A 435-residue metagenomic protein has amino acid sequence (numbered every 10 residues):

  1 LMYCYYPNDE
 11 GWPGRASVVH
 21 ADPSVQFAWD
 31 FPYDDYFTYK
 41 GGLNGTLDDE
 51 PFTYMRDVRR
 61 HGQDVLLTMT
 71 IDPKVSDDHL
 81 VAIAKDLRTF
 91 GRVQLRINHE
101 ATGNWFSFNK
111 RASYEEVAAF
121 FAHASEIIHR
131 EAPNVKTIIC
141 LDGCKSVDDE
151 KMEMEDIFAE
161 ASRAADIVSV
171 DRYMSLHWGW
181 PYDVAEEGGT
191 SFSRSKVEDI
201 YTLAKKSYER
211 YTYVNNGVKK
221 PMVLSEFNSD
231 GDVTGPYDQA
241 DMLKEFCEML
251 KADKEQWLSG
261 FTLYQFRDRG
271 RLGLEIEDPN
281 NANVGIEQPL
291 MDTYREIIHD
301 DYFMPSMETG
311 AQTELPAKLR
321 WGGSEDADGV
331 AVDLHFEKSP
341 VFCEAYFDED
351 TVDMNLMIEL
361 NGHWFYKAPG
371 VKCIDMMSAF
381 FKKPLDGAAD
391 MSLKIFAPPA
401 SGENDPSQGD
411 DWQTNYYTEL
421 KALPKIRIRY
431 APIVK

Functional and structural regions predicted by a protein language model:
L1-T89, M249, F266-R269: N-terminal carbohydrate-binding/catalytic regions of secreted carbohydrate-active enzymes
D34, Y173-V233: Glycoside hydrolase catalytic-domain groove-lining segments
G42-Y54, D78-K85, V147-E160, D199-Y213 (+1 more regions): Alpha-helical scaffolding within the catalytic cores of extracellular/periplasmic polymer-degrading hydrolases
L67-M69, F106, L176, Y211-K244 (+1 more regions): Active-site clefts of carbohydrate-active enzymes
A84-Y114, T137-C144: Active-site groove signature of glycoside hydrolases
S125-E153, N216-D232, L258-D268: Aromatic-lined carbohydrate-recognition surfaces of secreted/lumenal glycan-active proteins
D253, W257-E349, M354-I358, G362-W364 (+2 more regions): Aromatic-rich peripheral "rim/lid" segments of glycoside hydrolase catalytic domains that contact and position glycan
L393-G402: Short beta-strand-plus-loop segments that form exposed binding edges in beta-rich domains
